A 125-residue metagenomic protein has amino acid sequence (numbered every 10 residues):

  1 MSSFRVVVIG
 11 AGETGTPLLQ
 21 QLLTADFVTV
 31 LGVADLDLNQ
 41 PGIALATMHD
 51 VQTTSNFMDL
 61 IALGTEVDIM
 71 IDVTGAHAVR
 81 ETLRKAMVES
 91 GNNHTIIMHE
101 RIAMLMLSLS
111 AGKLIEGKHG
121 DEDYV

Functional and structural regions predicted by a protein language model:
S2-R5, V67: Phosphate-coordination loops involved in phosphoryl transfer and adenosine-cofactor binding
F4-Q20: Glycine-rich adenosine-cofactor-binding loop
A11, L31, D35, D72: Glycine- and other small-residue-rich loops at beta-strand/loop junctions that grip anionic moieties
Q20-T24, K85: Short, well-ordered alpha-helices that flank and scaffold nucleotide-derived cofactor binding pockets
A25-H49: NAD(P)-binding Rossmann-fold cofactor-contacting core
G42, H77-V125: Rossmann-fold NAD(P)-binding glycine/threonine-rich loop
Q52-L60, I97: Short acidic-hydrophobic, aromatic-tinged amphipathic segments that line or gate anion-handling sites
D59-R80, H94: Rossmann-like NAD(P)-binding element
